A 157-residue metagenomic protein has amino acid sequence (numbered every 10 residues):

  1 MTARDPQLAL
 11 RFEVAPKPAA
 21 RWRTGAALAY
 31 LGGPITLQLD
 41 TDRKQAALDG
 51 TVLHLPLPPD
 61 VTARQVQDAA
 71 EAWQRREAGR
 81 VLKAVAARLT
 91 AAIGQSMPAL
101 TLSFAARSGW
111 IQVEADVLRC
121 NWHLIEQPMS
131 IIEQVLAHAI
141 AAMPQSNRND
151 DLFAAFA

Functional and structural regions predicted by a protein language model:
M1-Q134, I140-A157: Active-site-proximal or metal-binding-adjacent scaffold patches in catalytic folds
